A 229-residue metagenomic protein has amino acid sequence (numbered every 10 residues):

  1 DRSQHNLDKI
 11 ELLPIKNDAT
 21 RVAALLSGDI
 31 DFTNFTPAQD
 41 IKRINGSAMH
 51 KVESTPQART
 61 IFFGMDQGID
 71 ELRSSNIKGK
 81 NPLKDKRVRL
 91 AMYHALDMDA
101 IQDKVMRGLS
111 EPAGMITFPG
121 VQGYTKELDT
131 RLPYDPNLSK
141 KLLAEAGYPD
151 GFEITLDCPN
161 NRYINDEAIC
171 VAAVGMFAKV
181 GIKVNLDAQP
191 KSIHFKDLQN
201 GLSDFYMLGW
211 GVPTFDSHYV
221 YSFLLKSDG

Functional and structural regions predicted by a protein language model:
D1-V105, E111, V121-G229: Extracytoplasmic/periplasmic ligand-capture domains
A113-M115: Short helix- or helix-capping micro-motifs that position conserved polar/aromatic residues at function-defining sites
